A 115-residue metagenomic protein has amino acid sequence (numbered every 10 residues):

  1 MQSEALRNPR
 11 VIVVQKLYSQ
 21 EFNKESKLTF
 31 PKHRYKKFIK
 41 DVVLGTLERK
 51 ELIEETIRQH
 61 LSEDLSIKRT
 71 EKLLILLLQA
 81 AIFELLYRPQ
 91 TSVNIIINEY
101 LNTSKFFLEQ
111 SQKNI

Functional and structural regions predicted by a protein language model:
M1-I115: N-terminal interaction/assembly modules
